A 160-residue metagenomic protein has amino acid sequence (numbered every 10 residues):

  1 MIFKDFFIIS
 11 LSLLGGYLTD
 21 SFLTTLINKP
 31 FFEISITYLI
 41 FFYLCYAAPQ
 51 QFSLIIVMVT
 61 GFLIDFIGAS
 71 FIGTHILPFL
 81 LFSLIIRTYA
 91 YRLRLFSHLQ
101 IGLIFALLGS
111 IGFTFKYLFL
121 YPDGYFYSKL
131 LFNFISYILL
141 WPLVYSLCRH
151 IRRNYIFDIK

Functional and structural regions predicted by a protein language model:
M1-K160: Terminal, non-globular segments
